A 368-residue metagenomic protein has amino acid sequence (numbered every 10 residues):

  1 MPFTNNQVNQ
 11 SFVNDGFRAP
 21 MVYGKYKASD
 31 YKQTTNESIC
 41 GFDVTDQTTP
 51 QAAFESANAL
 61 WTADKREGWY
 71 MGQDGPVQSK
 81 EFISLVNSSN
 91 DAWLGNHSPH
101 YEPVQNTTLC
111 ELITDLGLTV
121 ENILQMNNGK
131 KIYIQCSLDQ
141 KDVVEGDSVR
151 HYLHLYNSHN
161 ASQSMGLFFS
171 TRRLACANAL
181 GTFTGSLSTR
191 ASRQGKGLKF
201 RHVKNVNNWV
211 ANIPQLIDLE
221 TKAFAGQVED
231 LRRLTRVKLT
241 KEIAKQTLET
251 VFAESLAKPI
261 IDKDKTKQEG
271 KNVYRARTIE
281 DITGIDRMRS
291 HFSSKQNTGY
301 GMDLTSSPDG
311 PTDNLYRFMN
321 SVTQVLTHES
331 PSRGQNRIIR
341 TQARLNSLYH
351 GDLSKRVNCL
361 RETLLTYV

Functional and structural regions predicted by a protein language model:
M1-W69, K141-V368: Intrinsically disordered, low-complexity regions enriched in serine/threonine
A63, Q73-P76: Large eukaryotic, non-enzymatic subunits of multiprotein complexes that serve as scaffolds/tethers, characterized by
P76-H100: A short, surface-exposed helix-loop junction/capping segment
S89-D91, G129, H159-S162: Short, solvent-exposed coil/turn segments at beta-strand boundaries
S98-E121: Amphipathic alpha-helical segments
V104-E111, G129-Y133, R150: Short, well-structured alpha-helical interface segments that form or flank functional binding sites
I123-D142: Beta-rich nucleic-acid/ligand-interaction surfaces
